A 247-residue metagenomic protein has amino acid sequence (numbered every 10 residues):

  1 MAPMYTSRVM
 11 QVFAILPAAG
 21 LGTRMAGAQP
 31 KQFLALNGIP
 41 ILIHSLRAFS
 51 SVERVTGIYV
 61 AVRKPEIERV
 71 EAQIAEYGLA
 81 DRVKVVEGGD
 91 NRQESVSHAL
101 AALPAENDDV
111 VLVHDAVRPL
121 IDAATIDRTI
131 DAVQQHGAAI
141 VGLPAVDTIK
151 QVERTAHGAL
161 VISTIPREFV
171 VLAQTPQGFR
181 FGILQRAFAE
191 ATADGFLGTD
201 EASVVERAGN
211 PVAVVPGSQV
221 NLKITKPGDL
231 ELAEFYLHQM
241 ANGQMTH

Functional and structural regions predicted by a protein language model:
A2-F13, A19, S51, D108 (+4 more regions): SAM-dependent methyltransferases
V9-E68: N-terminal glycine-rich phosphate-binding loop and ensuing alpha1 helix
V12, R82-V83, V170: Short, conserved active-site loop motifs that form the nucleotide-linked donor/cofactor pocket
A14-L16, V60, V113, A138-V141: Structural beta-sheet core signal
L16, L42, A99, H114-D115 (+3 more regions): Residue-level signal for inorganic ion chemistry
M25, V70-E71, T129, I149 (+1 more regions): Hydrophobic packing residues within well-ordered alpha-helices of enzyme cores
A75-D109: Short phosphate-binding loop-to-helix
L120-V215, M245-H247: Conserved core of the sugar-phosphate nucleotidyltransferase
